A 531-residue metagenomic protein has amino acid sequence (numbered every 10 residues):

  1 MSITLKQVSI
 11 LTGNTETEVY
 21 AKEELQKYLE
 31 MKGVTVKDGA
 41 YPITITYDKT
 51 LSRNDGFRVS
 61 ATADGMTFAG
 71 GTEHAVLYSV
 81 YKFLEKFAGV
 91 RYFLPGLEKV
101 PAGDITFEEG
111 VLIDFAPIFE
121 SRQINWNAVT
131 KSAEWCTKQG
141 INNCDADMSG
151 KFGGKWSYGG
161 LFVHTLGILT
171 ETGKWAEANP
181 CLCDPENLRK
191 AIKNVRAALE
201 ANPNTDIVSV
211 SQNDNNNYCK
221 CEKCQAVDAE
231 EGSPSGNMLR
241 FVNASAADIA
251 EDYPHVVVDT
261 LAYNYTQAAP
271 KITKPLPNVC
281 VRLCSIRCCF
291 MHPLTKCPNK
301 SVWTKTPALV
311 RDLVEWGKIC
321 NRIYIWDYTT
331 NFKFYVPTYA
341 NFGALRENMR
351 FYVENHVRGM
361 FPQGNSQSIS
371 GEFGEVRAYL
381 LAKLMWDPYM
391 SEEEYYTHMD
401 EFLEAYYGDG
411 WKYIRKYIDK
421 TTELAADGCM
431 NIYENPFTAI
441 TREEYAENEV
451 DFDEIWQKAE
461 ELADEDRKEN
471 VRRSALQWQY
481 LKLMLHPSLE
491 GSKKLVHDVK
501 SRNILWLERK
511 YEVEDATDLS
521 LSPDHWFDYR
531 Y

Functional and structural regions predicted by a protein language model:
I3, S9-E24, Y28, S52 (+4 more regions): Feature activates predominantly on carbohydrate-active enzymes
G33-K49: Short acidic low-complexity segments
N127-V129, N213-N215, L261-Y265, C284-C288 (+2 more regions): Active-site beta-loop-alpha junctions enriched in small/polar residues
N179, E186-R189, A197, S301-K412: Structured mid-domain segments that build the active-site/substrate or prosthetic-cofactor binding neighborhood
D228-S245, L276-T295, Y352-V353, A382-E392: Acidic, His- and aromatic-enriched active-site or binding-groove loops in soluble protein domains that engage sugars
V242-A268, I323-T330, M360-N365: Aromatic-lined carbohydrate-recognition surfaces of secreted/lumenal glycan-active proteins
D259-F290, V336-A344, I369-A378: Substrate-binding cleft/loops of secretory-pathway carbohydrate-active enzymes
L384-Y531: Catalytic domains of carbohydrate-active enzymes that cleave complex glycans
